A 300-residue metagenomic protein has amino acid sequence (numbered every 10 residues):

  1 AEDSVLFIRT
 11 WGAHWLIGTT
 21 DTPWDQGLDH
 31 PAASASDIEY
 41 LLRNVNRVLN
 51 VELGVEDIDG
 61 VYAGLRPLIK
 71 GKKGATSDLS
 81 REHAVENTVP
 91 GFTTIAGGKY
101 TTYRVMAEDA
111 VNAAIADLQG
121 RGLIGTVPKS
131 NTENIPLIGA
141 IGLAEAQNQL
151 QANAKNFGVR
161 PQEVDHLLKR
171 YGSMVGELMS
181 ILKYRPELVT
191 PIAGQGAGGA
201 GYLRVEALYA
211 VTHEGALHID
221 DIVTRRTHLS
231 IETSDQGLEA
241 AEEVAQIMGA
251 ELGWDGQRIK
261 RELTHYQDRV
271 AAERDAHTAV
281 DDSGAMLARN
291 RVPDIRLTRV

Functional and structural regions predicted by a protein language model:
A1, T10-H14, T20-V300: C-terminal accessory subdomains/tails of enzymes that are appended
L6: Dinucleotide-binding Rossmann-like beta1-alpha1 core, especially the glycine-rich loop that anchors the ADP
